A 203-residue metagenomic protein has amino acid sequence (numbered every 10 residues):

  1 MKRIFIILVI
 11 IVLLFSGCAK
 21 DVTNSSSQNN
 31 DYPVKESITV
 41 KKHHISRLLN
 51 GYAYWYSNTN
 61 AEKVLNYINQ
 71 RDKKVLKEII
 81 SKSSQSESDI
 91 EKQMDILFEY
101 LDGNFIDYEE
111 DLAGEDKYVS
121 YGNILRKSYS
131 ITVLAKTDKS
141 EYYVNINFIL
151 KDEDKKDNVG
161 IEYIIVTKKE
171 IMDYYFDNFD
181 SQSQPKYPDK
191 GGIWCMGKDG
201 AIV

Functional and structural regions predicted by a protein language model:
M1-K2, A19: N-terminal hydrophobic targeting signals that begin at the initiator methionine
K2-L8: Sec-dependent signal peptide recognition, specifically the positively charged N-region followed immediately by
L14-G17: C-terminal motif of bacterial Sec signal peptides marking the signal peptidase cleavage site
A19-N69: Short, low-complexity N-terminal intrinsically disordered segments enriched in polar/charged residues
I38, N50-S57, N69, S83-M94 (+4 more regions): Intrinsic-disorder-associated interaction segments
N58-E62, N66, Q70, K74-E78 (+1 more regions): Solvent-exposed, polar/charged alpha-helical surfaces in well-ordered, non-transmembrane soluble domains, broadly
K77-L134: Short solvent-exposed beta->alpha transition segments
E115-V203: Exposed beta-sheet edge and beta->alpha loop/turn motif
